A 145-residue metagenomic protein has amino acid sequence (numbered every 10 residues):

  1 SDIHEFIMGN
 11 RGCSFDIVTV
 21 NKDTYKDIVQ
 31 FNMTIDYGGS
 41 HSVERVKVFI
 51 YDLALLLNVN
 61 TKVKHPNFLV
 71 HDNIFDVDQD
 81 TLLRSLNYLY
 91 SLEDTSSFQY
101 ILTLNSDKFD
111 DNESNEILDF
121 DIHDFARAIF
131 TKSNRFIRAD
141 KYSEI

Functional and structural regions predicted by a protein language model:
S1-M8, A54-L55, L89-E93: Hydrophobic, Leu/Ile/Phe/Ala-enriched alpha-helical segments that form helix-helix packing faces
S1-S40, N60, S114: Extended helical coiled-coil dimerization/tether regions that scaffold and oligomerize large DNA-maintenance assemblies
N21-K22, H65-V77, S106: Active/binding-pocket-proximal capping segment
K26-D52, N73-D80: Conserved ABC ATPase signature
M33, L69, Y100-L102: Generic structural hydrophobic/aromatic packing signal, biased to beta-strands
G39, V59-V63, L92-S96: Conserved catalytic network of the ASCE P-loop NTPase/AAA+ motor domain
V43-F68: GG-anchored amphipathic helix commonly corresponding to the ABC/SMC/Rad50 NBD signature/C-loop
R84-I145: C-terminal lobe/lid and adjacent interdomain/linker elements of RecA-like ASCE P-loop ATPase modules
